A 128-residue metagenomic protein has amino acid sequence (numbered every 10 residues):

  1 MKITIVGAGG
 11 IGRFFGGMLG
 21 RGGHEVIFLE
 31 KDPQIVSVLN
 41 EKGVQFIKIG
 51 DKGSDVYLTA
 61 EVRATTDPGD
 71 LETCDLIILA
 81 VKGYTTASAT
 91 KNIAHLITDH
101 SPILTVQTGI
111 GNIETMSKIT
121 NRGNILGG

Functional and structural regions predicted by a protein language model:
M1-K52: NAD(P)+-binding Rossmann beta1-loop-alpha1 motif at the extreme N-terminus of oxidoreductases
V56-L58, R63-G128: Rossmann-like NAD(P)(H) cofactor-binding subdomain of soluble oxidoreductases
